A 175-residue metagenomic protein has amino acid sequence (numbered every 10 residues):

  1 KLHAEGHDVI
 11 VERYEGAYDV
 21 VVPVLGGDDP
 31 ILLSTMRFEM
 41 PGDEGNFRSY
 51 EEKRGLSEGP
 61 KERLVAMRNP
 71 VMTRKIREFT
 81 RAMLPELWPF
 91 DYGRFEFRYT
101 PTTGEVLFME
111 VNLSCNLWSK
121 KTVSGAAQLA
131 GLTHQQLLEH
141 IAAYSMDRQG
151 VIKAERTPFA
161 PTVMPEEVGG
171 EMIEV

Functional and structural regions predicted by a protein language model:
K1-E78, T102-L107: Phosphate-binding site of ATP-dependent enzymes
N69-V175: ATP-dependent carboxylate activation and anion-phosphoryl transfer catalytic cores that bind Mg-ATP to form
